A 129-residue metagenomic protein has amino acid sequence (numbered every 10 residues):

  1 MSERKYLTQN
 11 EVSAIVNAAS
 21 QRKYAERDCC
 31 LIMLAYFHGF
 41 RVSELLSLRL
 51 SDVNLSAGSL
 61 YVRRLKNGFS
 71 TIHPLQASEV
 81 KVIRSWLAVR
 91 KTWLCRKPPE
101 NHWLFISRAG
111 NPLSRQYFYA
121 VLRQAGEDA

Functional and structural regions predicted by a protein language model:
M1-A129: Conserved catalytic core of the tyrosine transesterase superfamily
